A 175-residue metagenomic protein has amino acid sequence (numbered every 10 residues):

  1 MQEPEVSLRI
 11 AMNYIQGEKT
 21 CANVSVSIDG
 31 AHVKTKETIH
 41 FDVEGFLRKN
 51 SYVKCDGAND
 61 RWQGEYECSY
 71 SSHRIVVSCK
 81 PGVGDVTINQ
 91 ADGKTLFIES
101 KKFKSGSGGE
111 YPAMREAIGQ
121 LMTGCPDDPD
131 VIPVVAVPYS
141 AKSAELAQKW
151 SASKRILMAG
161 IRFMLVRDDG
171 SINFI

Functional and structural regions predicted by a protein language model:
I10-E18, L121, C125-D128, S151-K154: Hydrophobic, Leu/Ile/Phe/Ala-enriched alpha-helical segments that form helix-helix packing faces
Y14, T95-L96, A152, G170-I172: Conserved catalytic or regulatory cores that recognize and/or transform ribose-phosphate-containing ligands
G17-V24, V131-P133: Hydrophobic anchor at the start of a short beta-strand that flanks the dinucleotide cofactor-binding loop
C21-F97, E110-A113: Active-site metal-binding core of divalent-cation-utilizing nuclease and nuclease-like domains
A31-V33, V166-F174: A short acidic, often aromatic-flanked loop/helix-cap motif at beta-alpha or helix-coil junctions that lines enzyme
L96, S100-C125: Mg2+/Mn2+-dependent nuclease catalytic core
C125-D169: Nucleic-acid nuclease catalytic cores
